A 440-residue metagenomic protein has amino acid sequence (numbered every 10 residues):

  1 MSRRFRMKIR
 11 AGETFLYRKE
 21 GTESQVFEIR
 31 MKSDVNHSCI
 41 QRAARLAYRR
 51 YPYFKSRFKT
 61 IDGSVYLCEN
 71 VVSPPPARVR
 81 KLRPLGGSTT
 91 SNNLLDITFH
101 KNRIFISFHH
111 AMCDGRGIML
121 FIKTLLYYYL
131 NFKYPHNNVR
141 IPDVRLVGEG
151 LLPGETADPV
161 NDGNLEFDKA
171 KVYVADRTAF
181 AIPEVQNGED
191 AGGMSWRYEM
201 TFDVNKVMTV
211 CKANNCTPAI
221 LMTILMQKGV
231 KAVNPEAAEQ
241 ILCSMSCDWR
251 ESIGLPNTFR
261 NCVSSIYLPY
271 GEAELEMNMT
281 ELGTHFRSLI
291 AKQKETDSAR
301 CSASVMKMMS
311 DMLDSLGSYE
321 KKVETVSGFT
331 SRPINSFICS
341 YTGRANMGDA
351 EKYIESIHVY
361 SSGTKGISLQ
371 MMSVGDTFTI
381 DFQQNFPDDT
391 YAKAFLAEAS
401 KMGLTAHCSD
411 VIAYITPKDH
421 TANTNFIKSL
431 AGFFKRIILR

Functional and structural regions predicted by a protein language model:
M1-I61, V72-D96, K231-R440: Acyl-thioester-dependent acyl-group transfer interface
S2-I9, M112, R116-L120, T124-K206 (+1 more regions): Non-catalytic, low-complexity flexible loops and terminal extensions
V65-Y66, I104, F378: Hydrophobic residues embedded in beta-strands of well-ordered beta-sheets
R103-G115: Active-site beta-strand/loop microenvironment that shapes enzyme catalytic pockets
L125, M226-V230: Buried hydrophobic packing segments
T201-T217: Surface-exposed, Lys/Arg-rich phosphate-binding patches that contact polyanionic backbones
P218-Q227: Short amphipathic alpha-helical segments
